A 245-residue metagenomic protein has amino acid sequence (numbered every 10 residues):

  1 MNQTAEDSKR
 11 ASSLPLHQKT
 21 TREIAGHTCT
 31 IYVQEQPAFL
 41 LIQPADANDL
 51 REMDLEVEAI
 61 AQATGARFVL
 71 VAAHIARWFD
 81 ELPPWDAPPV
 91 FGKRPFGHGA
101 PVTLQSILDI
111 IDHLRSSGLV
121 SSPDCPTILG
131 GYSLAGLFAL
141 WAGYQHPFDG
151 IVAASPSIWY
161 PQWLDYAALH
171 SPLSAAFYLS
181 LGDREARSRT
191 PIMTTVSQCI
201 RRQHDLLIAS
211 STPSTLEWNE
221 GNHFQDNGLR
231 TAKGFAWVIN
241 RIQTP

Functional and structural regions predicted by a protein language model:
M1-F39: A domain-start/cap signature at the N-terminus of enzymes
N2-Q3, S8, A87-P95, S210-T212 (+2 more regions): Alpha/beta-hydrolase-fold serine-hydrolase catalytic core, especially in secreted/extracellular enzymes
E35-V120: Serine-hydrolase catalytic machinery in alpha/beta-hydrolase-like enzymes
V57-A61, G143, H204: A conserved amphipathic alpha-helix that caps or lines the catalytic cleft of carbohydrate- and lipid-modifying enzymes
P126-G131, A154: Short beta-strand immediately N-terminal to the catalytic nucleophile in serine-hydrolase-like folds
G130-A135, A139: Gly/Ala-rich beta-loop-alpha elbow adjacent to hydrolase catalytic centers
W141-G150: Conserved hydrolase catalytic core segment
A153, S157-V238: The feature captures the conserved acid-bearing segment of alpha/beta-hydrolase catalytic domains
